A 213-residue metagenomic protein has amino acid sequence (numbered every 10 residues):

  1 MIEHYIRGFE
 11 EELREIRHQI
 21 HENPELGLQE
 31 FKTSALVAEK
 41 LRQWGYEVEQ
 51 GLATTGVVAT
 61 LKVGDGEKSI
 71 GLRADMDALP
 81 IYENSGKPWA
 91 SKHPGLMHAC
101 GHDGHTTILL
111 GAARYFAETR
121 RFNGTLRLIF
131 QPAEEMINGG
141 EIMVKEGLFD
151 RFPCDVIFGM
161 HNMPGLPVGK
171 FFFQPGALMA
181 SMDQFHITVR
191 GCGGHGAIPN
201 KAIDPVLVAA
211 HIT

Functional and structural regions predicted by a protein language model:
M1-H98, T107, R114-F122: Acidic/His- and Gly-rich active-site-bordering loop/insert found across diverse amide/peptide-bond hydrolases
V58, L79-I81, G86-M97, G104 (+2 more regions): Histidine/acidic-residue-rich, glycine-tolerant segments that coordinate divalent metal ions
